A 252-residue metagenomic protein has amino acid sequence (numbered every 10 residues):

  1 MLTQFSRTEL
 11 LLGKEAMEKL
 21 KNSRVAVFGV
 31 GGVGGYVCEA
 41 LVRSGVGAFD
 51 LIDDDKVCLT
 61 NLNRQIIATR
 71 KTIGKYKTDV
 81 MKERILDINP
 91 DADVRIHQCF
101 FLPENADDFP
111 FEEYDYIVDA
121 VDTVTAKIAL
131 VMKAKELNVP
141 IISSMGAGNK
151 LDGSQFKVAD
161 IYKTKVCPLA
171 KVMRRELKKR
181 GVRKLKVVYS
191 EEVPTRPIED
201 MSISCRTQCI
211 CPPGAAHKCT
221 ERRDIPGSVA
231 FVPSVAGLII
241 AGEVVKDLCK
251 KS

Functional and structural regions predicted by a protein language model:
M1-A26: N-terminal charged helix/coil linker that caps or initiates catalytic domains
L2, E112-E113, A126, E136 (+3 more regions): Glycine-rich phosphate/adenylate-binding loop
V27-G29, I52: Conserved N-terminal Rossmann-fold NAD(P)-binding element of oxidoreductases
V33-G34: Hydrophobic/small residue at the entry helix of a nucleotide-binding pocket
V46, L51-N89: Glycine-rich phosphate-binding loop and adjoining beta1-alpha1-beta2 segment of Rossmann-like nucleotide-binding folds
Q98-A106: Conserved SAM/SAH-binding loop
A120-V121, S144: Short, well-ordered coil/turn residues at beta-beta hairpins and beta-strand->alpha-helix junctions within
